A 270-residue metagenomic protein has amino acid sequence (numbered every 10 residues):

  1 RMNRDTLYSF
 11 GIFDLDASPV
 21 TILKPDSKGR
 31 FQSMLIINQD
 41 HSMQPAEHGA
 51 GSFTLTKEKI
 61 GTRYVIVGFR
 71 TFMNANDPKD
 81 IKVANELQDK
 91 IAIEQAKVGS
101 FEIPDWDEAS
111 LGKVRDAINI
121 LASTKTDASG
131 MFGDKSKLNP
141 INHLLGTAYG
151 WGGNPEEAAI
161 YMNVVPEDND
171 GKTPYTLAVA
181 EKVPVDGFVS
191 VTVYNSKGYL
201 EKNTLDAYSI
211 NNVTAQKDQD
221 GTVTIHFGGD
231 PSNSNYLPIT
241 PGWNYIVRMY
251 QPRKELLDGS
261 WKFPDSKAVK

Functional and structural regions predicted by a protein language model:
R1-K270: A compositional/structural signature for long, glycine/proline-rich flexible linkers and loops on extracytoplasmic
